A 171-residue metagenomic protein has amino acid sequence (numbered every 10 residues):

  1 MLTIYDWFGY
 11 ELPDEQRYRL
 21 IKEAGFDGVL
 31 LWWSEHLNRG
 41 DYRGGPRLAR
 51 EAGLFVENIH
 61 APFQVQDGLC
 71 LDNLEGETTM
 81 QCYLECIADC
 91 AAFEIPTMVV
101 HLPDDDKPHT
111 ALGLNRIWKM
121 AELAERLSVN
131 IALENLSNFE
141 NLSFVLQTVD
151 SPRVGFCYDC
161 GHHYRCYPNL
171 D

Functional and structural regions predicted by a protein language model:
M1-E85, A91, S143, S151: N-terminal pre-domain/capping segments
W7-L12, S34-L37, D104, N135-E140 (+2 more regions): Short beta->alpha connector loops
G28-V29, I59, N115-D171: Acidic/histidine-rich catalytic cores of soluble enzymes
V65-N73, D104-P108, R165-Y167: A short acidic, helix-capping loop that chelates divalent metal ions and anchors anionic groups
C86-H109, L127, N135-L136: Active-site groove signature of glycoside hydrolases
